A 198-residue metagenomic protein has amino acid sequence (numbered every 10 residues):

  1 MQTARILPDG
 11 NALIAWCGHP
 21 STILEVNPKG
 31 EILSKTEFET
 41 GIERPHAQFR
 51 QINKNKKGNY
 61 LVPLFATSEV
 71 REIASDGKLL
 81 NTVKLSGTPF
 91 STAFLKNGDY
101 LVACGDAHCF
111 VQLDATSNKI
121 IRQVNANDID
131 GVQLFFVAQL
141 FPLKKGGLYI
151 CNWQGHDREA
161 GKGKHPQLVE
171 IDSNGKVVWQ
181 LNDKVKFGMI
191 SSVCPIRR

Functional and structural regions predicted by a protein language model:
M1-R198: Histidine-/acidic-rich catalytic cores in large beta-rich domains
